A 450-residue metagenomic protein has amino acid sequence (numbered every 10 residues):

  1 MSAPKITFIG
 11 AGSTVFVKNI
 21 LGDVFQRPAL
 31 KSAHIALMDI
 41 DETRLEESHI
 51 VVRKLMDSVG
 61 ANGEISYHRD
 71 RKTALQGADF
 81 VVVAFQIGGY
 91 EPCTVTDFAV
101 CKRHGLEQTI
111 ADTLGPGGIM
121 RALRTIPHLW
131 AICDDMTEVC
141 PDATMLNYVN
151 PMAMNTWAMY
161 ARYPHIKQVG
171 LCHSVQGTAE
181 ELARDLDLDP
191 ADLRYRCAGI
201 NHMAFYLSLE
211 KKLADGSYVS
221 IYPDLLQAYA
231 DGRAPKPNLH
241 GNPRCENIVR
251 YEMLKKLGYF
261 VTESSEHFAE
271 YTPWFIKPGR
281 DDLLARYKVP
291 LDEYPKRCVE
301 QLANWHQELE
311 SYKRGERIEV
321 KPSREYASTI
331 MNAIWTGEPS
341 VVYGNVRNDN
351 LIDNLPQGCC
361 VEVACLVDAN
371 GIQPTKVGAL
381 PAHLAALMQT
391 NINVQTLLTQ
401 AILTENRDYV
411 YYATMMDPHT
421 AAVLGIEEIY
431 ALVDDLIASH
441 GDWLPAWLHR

Functional and structural regions predicted by a protein language model:
I6-K31, I35: N-terminal Rossmann-like dinucleotide-binding module
A29-R53: NAD(P)-binding Rossmann-fold cofactor-contacting core
E64-G77: Short acidic low-complexity segments
Q76, V82-V83, N147-Y148: Redox-cofactor binding/interface segments in oxidoreductases and associated redox assembly factors
F85-G88: Conserved NAD(P)H cofactor-binding loop of Rossmann-fold oxidoreductase domains
E91-R162: Rossmann-fold NAD(P)-binding glycine/threonine-rich loop
I132-L213: Internal, well-ordered domain-core segments that constitute the primary functional module of diverse proteins
D187-R450: Long, compositionally biased stretches enriched for glycine and/or charged residues
